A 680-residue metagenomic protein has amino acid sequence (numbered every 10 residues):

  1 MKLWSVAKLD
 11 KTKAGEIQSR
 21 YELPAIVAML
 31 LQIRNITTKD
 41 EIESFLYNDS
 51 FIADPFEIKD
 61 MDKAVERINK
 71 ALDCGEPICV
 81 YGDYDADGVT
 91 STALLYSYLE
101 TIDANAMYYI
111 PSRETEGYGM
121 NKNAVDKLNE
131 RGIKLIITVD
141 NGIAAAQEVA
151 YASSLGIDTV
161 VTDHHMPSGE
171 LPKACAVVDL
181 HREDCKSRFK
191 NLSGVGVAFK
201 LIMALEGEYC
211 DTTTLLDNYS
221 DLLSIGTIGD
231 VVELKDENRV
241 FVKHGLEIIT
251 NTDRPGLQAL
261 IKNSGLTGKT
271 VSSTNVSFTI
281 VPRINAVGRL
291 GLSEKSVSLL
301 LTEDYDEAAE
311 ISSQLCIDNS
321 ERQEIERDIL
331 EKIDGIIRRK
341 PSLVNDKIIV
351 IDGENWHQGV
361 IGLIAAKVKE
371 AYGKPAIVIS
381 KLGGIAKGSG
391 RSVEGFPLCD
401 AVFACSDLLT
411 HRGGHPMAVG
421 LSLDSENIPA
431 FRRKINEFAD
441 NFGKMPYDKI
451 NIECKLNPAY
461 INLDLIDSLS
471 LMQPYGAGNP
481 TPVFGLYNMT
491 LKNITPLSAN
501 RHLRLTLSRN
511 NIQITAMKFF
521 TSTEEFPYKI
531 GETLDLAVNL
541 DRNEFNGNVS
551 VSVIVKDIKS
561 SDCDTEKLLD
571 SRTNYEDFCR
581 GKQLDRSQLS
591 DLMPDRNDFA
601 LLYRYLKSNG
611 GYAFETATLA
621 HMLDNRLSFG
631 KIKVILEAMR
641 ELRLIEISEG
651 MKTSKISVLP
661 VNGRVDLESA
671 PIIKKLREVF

Functional and structural regions predicted by a protein language model:
M1-K2: Catalytic domains of riboflavin
A7-L135, L155, G207-A430, K455 (+1 more regions): Hydrophobic helix-and-loop "lid/oligomerization" segment in the mid-to-C-terminal part of catalytic domains
Y84-G88, N141, H164-H165, L180 (+3 more regions): Generic detector of well-ordered alpha-helical packing
L94, P172-C210, L216-I228, D598: Short alpha-helices
L95, E100, N105, R239-I336 (+5 more regions): Acidic, two-metal ion nucleic-acid-processing modules in DNA metabolism proteins
V125, V149-A150, L636: Short amphipathic alpha-helical segments and helix-helix/interface helices
G132, V139-L192: Histidine/acidic-residue-rich, glycine-tolerant segments that coordinate divalent metal ions
